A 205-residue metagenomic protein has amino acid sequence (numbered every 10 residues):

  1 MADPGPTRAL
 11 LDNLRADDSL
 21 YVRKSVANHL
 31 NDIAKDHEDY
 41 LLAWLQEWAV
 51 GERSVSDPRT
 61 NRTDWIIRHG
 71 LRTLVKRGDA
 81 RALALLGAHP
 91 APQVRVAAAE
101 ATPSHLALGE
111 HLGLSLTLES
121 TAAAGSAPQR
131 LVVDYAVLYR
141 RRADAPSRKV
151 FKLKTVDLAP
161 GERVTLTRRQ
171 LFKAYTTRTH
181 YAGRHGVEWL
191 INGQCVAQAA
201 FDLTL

Functional and structural regions predicted by a protein language model:
M1-Y181, V187-T204: Alpha-helical scaffold domains
